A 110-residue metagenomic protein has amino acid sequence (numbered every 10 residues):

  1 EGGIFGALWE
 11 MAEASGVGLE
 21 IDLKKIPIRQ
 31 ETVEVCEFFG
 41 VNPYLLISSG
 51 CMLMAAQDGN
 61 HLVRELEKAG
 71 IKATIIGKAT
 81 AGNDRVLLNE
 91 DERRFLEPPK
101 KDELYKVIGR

Functional and structural regions predicted by a protein language model:
E1-I47: Active-site-proximal betaalpha loop/short-helix elements that scaffold phosphoryl/nucleotidyl transfer chemistry
V33, Q57, V86-N89: Short secondary-structure transition/capping segments
S49-A55: A short beta-alpha structural unit
A55-H61: Helix N-cap motif at beta-to-alpha junctions
L62-A69: Generic non-transmembrane alpha-helical segments
A69-R110: Acidic, Ser/Thr/Pro-rich beta/coil linker or hinge segments at domain junctions
